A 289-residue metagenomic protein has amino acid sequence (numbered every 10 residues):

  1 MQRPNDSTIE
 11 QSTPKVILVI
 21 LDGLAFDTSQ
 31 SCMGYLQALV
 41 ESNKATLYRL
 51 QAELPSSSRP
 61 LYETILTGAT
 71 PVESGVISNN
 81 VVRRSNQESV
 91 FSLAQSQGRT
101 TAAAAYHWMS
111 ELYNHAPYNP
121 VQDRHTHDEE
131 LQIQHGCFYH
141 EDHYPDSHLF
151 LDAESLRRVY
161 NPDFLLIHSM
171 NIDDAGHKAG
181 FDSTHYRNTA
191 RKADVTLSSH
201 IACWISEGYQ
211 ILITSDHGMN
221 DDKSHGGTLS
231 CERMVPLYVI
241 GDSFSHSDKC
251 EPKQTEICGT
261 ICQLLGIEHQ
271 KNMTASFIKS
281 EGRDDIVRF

Functional and structural regions predicted by a protein language model:
M1-F289: Feature captures the catalytic ectodomains and active-site-proximal regions of enzymes that hydrolyze or transfer
